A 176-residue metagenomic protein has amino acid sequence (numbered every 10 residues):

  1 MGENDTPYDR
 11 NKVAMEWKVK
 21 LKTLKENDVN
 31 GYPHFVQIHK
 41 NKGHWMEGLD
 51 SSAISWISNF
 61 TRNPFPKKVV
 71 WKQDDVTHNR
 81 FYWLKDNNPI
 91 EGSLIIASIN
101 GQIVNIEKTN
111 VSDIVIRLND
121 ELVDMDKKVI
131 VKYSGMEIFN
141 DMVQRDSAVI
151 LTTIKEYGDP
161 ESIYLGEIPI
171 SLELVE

Functional and structural regions predicted by a protein language model:
M1-G2: Short beta-strand/loop motif that positions the catalytic acidic residue of the alpha/beta-hydrolase fold
D5-T6, H44: Surface-exposed, flexible loop/turn segments at secondary-structure boundaries
T6-E16: Conserved alpha/beta-hydrolase "acid-adjacent" motif
M15, V19-E176: Alpha/beta-hydrolase-fold serine-hydrolase catalytic core, especially in secreted/extracellular enzymes
